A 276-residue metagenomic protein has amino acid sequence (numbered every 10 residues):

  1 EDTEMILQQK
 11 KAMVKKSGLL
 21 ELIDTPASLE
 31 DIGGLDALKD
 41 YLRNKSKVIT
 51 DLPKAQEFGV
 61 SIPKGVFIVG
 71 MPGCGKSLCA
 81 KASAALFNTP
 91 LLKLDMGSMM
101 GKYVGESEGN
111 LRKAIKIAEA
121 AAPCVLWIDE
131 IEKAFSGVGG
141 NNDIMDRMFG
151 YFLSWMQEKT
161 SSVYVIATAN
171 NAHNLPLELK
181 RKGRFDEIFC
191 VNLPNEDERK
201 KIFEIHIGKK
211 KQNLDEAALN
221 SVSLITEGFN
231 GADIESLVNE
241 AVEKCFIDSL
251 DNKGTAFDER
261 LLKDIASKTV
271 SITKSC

Functional and structural regions predicted by a protein language model:
E1-M5, A12, L224-R260, S267-S275: AAA+ ATPase "lid" subdomain C-terminal helix
D2-L29: Conserved ASCE P-loop NTPase core motifs with emphasis on AAA+ ATPases
K11-K15, K54, K210-N213, K274: Proline-centered turn/helix-capping motifs that create local helix->coil transitions or kinks
G18-I23, S77-C79, I272-C276: Charged/polar, low-hydrophobicity segments characteristic of intrinsically disordered regions and flexible loops
L22, L126, N213-A218, D233-S236 (+1 more regions): Alpha-helix N-cap and coil->helix boundary residues
A27-D31, R260-L261: Short alpha-helical linear motifs
L29-L224, F229, A241: Walker A/P-loop NTP-binding motif of AAA+ ATPase domains
L38, D264-I265: Low-complexity, intrinsically disordered/propeptide-like segments
